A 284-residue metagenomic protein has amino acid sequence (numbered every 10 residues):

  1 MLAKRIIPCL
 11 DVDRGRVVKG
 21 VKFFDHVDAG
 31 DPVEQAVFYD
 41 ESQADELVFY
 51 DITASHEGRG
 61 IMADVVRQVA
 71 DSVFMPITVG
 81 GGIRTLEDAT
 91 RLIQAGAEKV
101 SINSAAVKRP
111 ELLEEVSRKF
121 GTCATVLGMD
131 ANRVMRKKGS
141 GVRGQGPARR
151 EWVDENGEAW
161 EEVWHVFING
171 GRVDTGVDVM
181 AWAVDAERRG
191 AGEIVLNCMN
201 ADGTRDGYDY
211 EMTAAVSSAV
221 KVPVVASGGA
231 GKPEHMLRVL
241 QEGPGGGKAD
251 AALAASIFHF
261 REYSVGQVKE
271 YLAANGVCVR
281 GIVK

Functional and structural regions predicted by a protein language model:
K4-L10, K19, L47-F49, I77-G81 (+5 more regions): Hydrophobic faces of well-ordered beta-strands that scaffold small-molecule active sites in alpha/beta enzyme cores
D11, Y39, L47, V79 (+6 more regions): Conserved, mostly hydrophobic/aromatic
V12-R14, A97-G139, G144-V195, N200-A201: Conserved anion-binding
E46-D64, S104, V195-D206: Glycine-rich, proline-tolerant flexible connector loops at the mouths of alpha/beta enzymes
G60-R67, P110, G176-M180, D206-A215: Charged helix-capping and loop-helix junction motifs
I61-T125: Glycine/small-residue-rich loop that forms an oxyanion/phosphate-binding "nest" at active or ligand-binding sites
V73, I77-K99, E211-A251: Catalytic cores of alpha/beta
L113-F120, L240-V283: C-terminal helical cap(s) of enzyme catalytic domains, especially alpha/beta-barrels
